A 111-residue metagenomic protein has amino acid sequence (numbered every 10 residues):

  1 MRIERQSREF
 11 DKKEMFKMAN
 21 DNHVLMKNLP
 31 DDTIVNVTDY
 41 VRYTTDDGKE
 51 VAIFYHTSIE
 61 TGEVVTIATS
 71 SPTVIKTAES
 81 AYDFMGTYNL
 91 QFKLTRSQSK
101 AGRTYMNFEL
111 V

Functional and structural regions predicted by a protein language model:
M1-T61, A101, N107-V111: OB-fold ssDNA-binding interfaces and closely related basic DNA-contact patches used across DNA replication/repair
K13, K17, E63, K76 (+1 more regions): Polar/charged alpha-helical tracts
N28-T33, V74-K93: Short nucleic-acid-contacting surface segments enriched for D/E, G, S/T with interspersed K/R
E50, A68-T69, E79-D83: Surface-exposed beta-strand edges and their flanking turn/coil or helix-capping segments
S58-K76: Disulfide-stabilized netrin-like
Y82-V111: Compact mixed alphabeta submodule
